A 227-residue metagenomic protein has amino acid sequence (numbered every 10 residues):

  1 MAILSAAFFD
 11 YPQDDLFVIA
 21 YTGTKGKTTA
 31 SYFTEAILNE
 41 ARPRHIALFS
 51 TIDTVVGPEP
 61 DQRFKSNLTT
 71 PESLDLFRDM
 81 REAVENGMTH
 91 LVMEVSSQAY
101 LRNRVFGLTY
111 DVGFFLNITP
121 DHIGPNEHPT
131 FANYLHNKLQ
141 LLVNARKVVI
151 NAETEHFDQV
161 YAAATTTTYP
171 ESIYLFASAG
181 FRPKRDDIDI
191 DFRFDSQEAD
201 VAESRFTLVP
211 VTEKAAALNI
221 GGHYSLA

Functional and structural regions predicted by a protein language model:
I3-P170: Phosphate-binding loop of NTP-binding sites
E127-L135, K147-I150, T167-A227: Adenine nucleotide phosphate-binding catalytic loops in nucleotide-utilizing enzymes
